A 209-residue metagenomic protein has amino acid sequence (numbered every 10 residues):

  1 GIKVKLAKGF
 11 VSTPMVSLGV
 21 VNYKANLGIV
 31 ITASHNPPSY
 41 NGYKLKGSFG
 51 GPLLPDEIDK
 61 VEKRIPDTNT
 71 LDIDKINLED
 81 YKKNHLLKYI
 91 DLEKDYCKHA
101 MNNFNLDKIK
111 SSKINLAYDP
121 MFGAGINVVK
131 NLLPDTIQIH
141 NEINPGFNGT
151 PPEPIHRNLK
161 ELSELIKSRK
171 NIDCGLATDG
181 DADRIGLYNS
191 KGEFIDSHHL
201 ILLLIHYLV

Functional and structural regions predicted by a protein language model:
G1-N41, L132, T136-Y188: N-terminal small/polar loop signature for handling phosphorylated ligands or for N-terminal nucleophile
K8, P120, S197: Small/polar loops that bind or transfer phosphate-bearing groups
V11, A124, L203: Short alpha-helical
G19-V20, A100, V129, L208: Broad structural signal for hydrophobic residues in well-ordered alpha-helices, predominantly aliphatic
P38-S39, G47-L54, K63, E161 (+1 more regions): Replace "Mg2+/Mn2+-dependent" with "divalent metal-dependent
N41-R169: Gly/Ser/Thr-enriched, mixed-charge loops and adjacent short helices that form phosphate/oxyanion-binding elements
